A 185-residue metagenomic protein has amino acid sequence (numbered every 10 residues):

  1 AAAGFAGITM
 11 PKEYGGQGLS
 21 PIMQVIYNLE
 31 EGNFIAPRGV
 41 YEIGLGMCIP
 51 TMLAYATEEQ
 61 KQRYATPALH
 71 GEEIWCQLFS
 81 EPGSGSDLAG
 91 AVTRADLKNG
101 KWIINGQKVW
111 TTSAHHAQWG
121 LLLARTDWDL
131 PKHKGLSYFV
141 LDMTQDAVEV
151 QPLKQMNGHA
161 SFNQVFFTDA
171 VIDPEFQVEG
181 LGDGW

Functional and structural regions predicted by a protein language model:
A1-A2, K101, G180-W185: Short, intrinsically disordered, charge-balanced linker/junction segments flanking boundaries in proteins
A2-E72, T112-W119: Internal helix-loop-helix
G4, Y27-G32, L123-A124, V140-Q145 (+1 more regions): Short Ser/Thr-interspersed hydrophobic loop/turn segments at strand-loop and sheet-helix junctions that line or gate
M23, T144, Q151, M156 (+1 more regions): A glycine-rich, basic-preceded beta-loop-alpha segment at the flavin cofactor/substrate interface of flavin-utilizing
Y41, G83-S86, W110-S113, W128-L130 (+1 more regions): Short Gly/Pro-enriched turn/cap motifs at secondary-structure boundaries
G71-F79, L123: A short, Trp-centered hydrophobic/proline-enriched beta-strand micro-motif
E73, A89-A91, H115-Q118, G135 (+3 more regions): A generic structural signal for well-ordered coil/turn residues at beta-strand boundaries that shape enzyme active-site
A91-V92, G100-K101, N105-Q151: A short core secondary-structure module
